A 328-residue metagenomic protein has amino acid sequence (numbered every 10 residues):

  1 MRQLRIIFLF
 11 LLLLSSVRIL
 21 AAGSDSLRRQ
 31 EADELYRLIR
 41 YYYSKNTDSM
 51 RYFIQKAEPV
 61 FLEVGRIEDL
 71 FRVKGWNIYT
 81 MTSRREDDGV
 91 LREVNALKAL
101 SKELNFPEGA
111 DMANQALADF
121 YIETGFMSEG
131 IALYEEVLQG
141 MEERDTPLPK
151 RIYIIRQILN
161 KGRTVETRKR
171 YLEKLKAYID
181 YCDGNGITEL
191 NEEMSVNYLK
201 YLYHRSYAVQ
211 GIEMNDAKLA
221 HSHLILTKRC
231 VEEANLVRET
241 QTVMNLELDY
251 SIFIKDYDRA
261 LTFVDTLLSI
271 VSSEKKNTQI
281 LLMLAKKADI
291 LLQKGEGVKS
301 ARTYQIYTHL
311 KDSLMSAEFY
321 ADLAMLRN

Functional and structural regions predicted by a protein language model:
G23-D88, R92: Start-of-domain marker
G23-E34, D48, D88, H221 (+3 more regions): Hydrophobic positions within repeat-based interaction scaffolds
S26-L27, K45, G65, N105 (+5 more regions): Structural signature of alpha-solenoid helical repeat scaffolds
R29, E68, E108, D145-P149 (+3 more regions): Residue signature of alpha-solenoid helical repeat architecture, marking inter-repeat boundaries and helix-start
R37, D69, W76, G109 (+9 more regions): "A position-specific structural signal for the A-helix of alpha-solenoid helical repeats
Q55-L62, N95-K102, E135-E142, K176-L190 (+3 more regions): Amphipathic alpha-helical segments of tetratricopeptide repeats
